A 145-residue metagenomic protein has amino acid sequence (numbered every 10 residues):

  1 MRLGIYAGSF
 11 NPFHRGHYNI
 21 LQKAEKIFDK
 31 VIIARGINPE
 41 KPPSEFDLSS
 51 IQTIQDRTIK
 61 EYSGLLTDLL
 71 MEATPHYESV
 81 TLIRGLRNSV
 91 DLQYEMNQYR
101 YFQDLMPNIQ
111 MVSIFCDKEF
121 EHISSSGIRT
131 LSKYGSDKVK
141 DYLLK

Functional and structural regions predicted by a protein language model:
M1-K145: Nucleotidyltransferase catalytic core that binds NTPs
